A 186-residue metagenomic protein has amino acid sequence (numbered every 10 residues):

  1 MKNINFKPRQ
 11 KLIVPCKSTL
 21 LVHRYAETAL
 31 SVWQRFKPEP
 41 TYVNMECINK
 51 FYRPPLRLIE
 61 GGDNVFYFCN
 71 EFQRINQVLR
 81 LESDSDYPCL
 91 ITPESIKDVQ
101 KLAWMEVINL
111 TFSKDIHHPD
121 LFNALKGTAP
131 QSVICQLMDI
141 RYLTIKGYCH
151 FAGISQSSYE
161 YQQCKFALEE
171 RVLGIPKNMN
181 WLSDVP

Functional and structural regions predicted by a protein language model:
M1-P88: Short, charged/polar connector segments at secondary-structure boundaries
N64-Y67, G147, K165: Short glycine/threonine-rich beta-strand-turn micro-motifs
S85-F151: Amphipathic, charge-rich alpha-helical segments that serve as recognition/docking helices
S158-W181: Short, solvent-exposed alpha-helical "recognition" segments
P186: Covalent nucleotidyltransferase
